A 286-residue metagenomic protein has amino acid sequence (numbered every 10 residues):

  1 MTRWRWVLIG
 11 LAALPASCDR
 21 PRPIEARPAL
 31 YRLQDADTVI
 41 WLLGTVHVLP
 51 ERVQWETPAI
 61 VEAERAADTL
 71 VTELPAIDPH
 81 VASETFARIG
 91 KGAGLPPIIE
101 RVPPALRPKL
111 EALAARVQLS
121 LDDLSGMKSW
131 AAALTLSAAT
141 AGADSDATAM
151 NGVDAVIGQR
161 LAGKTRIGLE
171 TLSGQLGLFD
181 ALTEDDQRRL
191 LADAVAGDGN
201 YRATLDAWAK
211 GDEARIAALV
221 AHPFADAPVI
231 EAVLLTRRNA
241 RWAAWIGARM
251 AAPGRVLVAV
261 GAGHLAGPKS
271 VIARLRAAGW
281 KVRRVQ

Functional and structural regions predicted by a protein language model:
M1-V7: Bacterial N-terminal signal peptides that target proteins for export
L14-S17: C-terminal motif of bacterial Sec signal peptides marking the signal peptidase cleavage site
R20-L234: Structured, acidic catalytic/metal-binding patches in enzyme active sites
V229-Q286: A cross-kingdom marker for long, charged
